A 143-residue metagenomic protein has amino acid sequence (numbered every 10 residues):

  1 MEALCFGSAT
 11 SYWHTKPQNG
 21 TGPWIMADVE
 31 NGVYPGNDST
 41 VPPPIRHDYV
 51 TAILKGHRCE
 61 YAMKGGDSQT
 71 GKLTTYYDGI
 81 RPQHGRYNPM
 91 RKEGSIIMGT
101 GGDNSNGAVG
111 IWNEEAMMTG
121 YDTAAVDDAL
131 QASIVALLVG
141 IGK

Functional and structural regions predicted by a protein language model:
M1-K143: Extracellular glycan-associated modules
